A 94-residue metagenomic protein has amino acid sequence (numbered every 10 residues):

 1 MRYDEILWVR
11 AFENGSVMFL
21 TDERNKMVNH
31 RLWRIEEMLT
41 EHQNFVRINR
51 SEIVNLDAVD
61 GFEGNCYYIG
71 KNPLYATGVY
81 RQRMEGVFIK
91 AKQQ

Functional and structural regions predicted by a protein language model:
M1-I69: Conserved binding/recognition cores within well-folded domains
E13-N14, Y75-T77: Generic hydrophobic/packing signal
I53, R81-Q82: Short, solvent-exposed loop/turn segments at secondary-structure junctions
N65, K71-P73, Q93: Residue-level signature of transmembrane alpha-helix interfaces in integral membrane proteins
Q82-Q94: C-terminal output/interaction extensions
